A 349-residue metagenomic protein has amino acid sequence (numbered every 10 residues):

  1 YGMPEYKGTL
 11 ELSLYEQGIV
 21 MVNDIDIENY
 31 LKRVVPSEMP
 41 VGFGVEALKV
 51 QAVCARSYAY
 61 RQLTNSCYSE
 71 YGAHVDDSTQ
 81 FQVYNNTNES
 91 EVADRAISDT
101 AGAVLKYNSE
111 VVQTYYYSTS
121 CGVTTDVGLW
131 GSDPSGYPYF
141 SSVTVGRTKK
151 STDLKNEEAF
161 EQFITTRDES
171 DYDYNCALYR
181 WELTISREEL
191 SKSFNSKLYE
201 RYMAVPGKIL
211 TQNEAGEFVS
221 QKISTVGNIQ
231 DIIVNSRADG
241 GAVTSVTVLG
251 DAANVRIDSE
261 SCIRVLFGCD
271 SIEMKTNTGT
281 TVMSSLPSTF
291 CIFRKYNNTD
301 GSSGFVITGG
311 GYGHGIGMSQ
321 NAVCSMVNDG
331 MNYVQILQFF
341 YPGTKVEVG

Functional and structural regions predicted by a protein language model:
Y1-G349: Conserved, single-site charged/polar hotspot
